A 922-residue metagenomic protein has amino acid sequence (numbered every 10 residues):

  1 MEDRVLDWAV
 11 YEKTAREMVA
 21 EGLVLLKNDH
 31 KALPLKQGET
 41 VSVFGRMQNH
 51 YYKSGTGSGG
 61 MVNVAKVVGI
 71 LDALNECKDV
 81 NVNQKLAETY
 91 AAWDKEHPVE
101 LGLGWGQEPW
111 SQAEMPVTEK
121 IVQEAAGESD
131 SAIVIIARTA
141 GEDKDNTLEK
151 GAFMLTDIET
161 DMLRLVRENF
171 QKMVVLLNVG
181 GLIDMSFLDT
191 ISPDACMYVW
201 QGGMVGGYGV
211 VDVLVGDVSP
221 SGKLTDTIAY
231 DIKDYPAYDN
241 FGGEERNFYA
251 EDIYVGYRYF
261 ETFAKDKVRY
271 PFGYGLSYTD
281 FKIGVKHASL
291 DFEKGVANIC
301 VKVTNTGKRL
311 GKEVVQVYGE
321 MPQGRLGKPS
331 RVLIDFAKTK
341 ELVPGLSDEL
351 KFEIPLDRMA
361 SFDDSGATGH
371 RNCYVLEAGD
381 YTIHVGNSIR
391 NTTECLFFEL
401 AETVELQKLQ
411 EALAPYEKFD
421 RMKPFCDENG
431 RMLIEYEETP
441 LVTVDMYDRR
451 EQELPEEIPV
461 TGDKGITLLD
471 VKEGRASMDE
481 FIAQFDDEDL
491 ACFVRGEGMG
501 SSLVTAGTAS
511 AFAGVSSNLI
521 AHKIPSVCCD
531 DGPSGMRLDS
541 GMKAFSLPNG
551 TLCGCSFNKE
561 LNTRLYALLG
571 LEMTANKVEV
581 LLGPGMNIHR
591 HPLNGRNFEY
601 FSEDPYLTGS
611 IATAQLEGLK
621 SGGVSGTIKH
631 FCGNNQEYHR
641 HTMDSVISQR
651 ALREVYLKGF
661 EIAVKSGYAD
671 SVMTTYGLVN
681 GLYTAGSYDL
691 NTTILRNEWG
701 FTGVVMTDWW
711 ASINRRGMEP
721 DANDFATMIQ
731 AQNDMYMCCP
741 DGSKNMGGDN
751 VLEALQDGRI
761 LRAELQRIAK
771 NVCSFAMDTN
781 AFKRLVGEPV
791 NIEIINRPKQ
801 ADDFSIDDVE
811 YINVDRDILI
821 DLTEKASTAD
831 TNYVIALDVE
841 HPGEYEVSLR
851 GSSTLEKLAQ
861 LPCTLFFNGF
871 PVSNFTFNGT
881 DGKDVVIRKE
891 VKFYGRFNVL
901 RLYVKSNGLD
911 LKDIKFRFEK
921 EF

Functional and structural regions predicted by a protein language model:
M1-N391, Q407-S853, L861-F922: Glycoside hydrolase catalytic-domain context in secreted enzymes
F397-Q407: Short beta-strand edge segments in extracellular beta-sheet folds
